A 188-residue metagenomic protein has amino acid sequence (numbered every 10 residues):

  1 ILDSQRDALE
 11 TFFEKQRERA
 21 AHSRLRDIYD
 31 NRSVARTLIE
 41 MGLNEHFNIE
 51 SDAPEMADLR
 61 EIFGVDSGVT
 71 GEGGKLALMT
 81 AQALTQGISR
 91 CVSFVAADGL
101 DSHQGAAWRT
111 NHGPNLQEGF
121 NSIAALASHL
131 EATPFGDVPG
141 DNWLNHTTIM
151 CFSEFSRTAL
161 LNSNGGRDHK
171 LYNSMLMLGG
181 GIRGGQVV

Functional and structural regions predicted by a protein language model:
I1-V188: Ligand-binding pockets and gating/stacking loops
